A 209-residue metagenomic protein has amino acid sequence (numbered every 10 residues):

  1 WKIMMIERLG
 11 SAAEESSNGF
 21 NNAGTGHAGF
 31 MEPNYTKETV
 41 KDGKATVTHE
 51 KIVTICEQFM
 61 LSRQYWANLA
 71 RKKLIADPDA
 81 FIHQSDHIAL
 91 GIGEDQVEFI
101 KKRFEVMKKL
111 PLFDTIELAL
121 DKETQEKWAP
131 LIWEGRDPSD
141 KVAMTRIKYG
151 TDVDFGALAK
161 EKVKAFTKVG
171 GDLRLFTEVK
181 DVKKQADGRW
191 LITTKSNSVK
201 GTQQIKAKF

Functional and structural regions predicted by a protein language model:
W1-N18: Glycine-rich FAD pyrophosphate-binding loop
K2, L74, A207-F209: Local beta-strand N-terminus motif with an aromatic residue
I6, F59-A67, A159-V163: Short, hydrophobic/amphipathic alpha-helical packing segments that form internal helix faces or helix-helix interfaces
I6, L90-G91, K148: Short hydrophobic segments within beta-strands
G19-A23, E134-G135: Short, flexible, mixed-charge acidic loops at enzyme active sites
N21-K127: Dinucleotide-binding Rossmann-like beta1-alpha1 core, especially the glycine-rich loop that anchors the ADP
M144-F209: Helical element adjacent to the flavin cofactor pocket in flavoenzyme catalytic cores
